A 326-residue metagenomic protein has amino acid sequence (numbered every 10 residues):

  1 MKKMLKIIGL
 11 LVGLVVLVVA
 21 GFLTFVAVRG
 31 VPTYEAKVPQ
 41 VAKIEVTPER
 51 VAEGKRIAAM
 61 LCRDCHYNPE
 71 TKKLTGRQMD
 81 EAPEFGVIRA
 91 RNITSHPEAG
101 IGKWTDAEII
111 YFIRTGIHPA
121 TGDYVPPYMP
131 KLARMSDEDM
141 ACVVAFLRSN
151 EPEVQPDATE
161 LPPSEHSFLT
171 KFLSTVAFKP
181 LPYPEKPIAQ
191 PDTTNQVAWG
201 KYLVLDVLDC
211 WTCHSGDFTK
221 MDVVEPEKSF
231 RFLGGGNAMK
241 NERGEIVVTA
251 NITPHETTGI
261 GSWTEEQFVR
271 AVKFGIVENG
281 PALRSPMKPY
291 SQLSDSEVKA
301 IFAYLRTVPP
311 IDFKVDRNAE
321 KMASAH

Functional and structural regions predicted by a protein language model:
M1-A36: N-terminal type II signal-anchor transmembrane helix that functions as the membrane-insertion/stop-transfer segment
V28, A158-P187, D316: Alpha-helical membrane-targeting segments
T33-A58, V176-L205: Electrostatic cytochrome c docking/interface patches
I44-E45, K55, E70-D106, P126-S136 (+5 more regions): Gly/Gly-Pro-rich "capping" loops immediately C-terminal to redox-active cysteine motifs in periplasmic/lumenal
V51, G100, Y124-V125, A141-C142 (+3 more regions): Interaction-mediating elements
G54, A59-P69, I109, V143 (+5 more regions): The canonical Cys-X-X-Cys-His
T105-P119, K131-D157, T264-G280, P289-R317: C-terminal capping alpha-helices of c-type cytochrome domains
S167, P187-A189, Y202, T212 (+1 more regions): Extended amphipathic alpha-helical interaction segments
